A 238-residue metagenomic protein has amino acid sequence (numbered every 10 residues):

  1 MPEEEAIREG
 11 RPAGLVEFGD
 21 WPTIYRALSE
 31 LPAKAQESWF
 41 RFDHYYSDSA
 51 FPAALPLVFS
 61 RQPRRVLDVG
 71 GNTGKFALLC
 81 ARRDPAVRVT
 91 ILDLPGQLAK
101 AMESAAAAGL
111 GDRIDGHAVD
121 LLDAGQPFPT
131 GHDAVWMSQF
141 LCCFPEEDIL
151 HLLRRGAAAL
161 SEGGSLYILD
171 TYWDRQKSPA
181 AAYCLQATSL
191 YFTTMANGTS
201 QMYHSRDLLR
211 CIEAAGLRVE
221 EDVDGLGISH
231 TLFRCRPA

Functional and structural regions predicted by a protein language model:
M1-R64: Conserved Class I S-adenosyl-L-methionine-dependent methyltransferase catalytic core
S60, L67-A238: Alpha-helical subdomain
